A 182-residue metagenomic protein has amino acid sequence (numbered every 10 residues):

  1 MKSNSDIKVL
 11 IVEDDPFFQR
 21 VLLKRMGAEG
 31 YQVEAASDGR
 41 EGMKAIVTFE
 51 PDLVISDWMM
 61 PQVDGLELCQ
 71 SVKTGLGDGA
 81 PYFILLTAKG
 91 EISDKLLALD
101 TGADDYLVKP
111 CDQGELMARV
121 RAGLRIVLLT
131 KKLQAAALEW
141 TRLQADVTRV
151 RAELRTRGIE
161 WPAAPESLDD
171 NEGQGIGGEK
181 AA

Functional and structural regions predicted by a protein language model:
M1-L10, L138-T148, A152-A182: Non-catalytic signal-transmission and effector/linker regions of two-component phosphorelay proteins
I7, S37-E41, D52, D64-L68: Acidic catalytic/metal-coordinating carboxylates
D15-E34, G123: Two-component/phosphorelay signaling modules centered on CheY-like receiver
F49-I55: Active-site beta3 strand of CheY-like receiver
M60, V72: Receiver (REC) domain active-site loop signature in two-component systems and cognate sites in sensor histidine kinases
K109: A Lys-centered signature of the CheY-like receiver
